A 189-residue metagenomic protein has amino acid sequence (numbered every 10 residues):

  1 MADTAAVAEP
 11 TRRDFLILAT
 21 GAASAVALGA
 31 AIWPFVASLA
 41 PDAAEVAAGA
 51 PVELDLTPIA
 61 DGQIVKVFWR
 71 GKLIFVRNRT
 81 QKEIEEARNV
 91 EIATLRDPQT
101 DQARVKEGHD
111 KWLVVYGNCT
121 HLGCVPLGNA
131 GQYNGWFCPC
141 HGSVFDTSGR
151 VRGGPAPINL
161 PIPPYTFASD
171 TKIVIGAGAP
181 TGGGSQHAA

Functional and structural regions predicted by a protein language model:
M1-T4, H187-A189: Short, intrinsically disordered, low-complexity terminal/loop segments
D3-A23: N-terminal secretory signal peptides and thylakoid transit peptides that target proteins across membranes
A31-V52: Aromatic-capped interface at the extracytoplasmic side of an N-terminal signal-anchor transmembrane helix
S38-D42, D61-V65, D101, V151-R152: Intrinsically disordered, low-complexity boundary segments flanking structured domains
A48, I59-D61, N159: Residues that act as N-cap/strand-start positions at coil-to-secondary-structure junctions
V52-K82: Short extracytoplasmic
E86-A189: Rieske [2Fe-2S] iron-sulfur-binding domain
